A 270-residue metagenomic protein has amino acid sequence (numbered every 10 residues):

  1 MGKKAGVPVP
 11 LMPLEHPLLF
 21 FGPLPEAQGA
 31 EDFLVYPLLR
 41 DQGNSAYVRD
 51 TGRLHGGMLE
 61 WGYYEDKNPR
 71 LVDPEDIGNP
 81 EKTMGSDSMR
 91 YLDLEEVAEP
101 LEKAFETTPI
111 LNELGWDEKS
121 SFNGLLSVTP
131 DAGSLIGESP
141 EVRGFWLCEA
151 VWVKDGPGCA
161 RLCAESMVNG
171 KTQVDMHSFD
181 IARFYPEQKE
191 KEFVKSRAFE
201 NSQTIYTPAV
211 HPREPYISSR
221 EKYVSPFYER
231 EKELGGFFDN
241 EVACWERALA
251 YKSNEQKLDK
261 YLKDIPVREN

Functional and structural regions predicted by a protein language model:
M1-Y91, E102, T107-L114, E192-N201 (+1 more regions): Flavin-dependent oxidoreductases
P8-M12, G170-M176, F237-D239: A short alpha-helix-loop-beta-strand transition element characteristic of N-terminal alpha/beta dinucleotide-binding
L18-F20, Y47, E60, L135 (+3 more regions): Generic structural signal for residues positioned in beta-strands
E26, R53, D66, E141 (+3 more regions): Short, glycine-/Ser/Thr-/acidic-enriched flexible segments
D41-N44, P130, E241-W245: Short, basic and Ser/Thr-rich N-terminal targeting/leader segments
G43, L71-P74, T83-P208: C-terminal catalytic lobe of FAD-dependent flavoproteins
H55-Y63, G144-L147, D259-K263: Short, well-ordered strand-loop elements centered on a beta-strand within folded domains, enriched for acidic residues
P186, K191, K195-N270: Glycine/proline-enriched, intrinsically flexible loops and inter-domain linkers
